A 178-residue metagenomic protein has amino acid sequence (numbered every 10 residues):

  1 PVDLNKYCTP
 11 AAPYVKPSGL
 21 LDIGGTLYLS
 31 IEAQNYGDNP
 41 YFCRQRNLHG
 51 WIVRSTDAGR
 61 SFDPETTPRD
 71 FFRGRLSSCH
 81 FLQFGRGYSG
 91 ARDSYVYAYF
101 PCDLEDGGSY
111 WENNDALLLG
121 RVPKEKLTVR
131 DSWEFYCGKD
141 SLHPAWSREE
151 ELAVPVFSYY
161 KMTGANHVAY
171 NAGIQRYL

Functional and structural regions predicted by a protein language model:
P1-P13, D22-R75, G90-A165, A169-L178: Beta-rich carbohydrate-recognition and catalytic domains
P17-G19, S78-R86, A165-H167: Conserved beta-strand position repeated once per blade in WD40 beta-propeller domains
